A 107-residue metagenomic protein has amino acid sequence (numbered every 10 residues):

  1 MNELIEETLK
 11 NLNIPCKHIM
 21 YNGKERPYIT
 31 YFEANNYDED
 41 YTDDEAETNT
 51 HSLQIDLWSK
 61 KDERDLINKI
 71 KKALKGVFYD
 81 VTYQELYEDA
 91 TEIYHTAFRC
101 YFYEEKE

Functional and structural regions predicted by a protein language model:
M1-Y41, D62: Small/polar-rich, solvent-exposed N-terminal microdomains that initiate assembly or binding
I5-N11, I67-L74: Short amphipathic alpha-helices in soluble, non-transmembrane regions that often serve as interface/regulatory elements
N22, A46, D89-T91: Sterically constrained small-residue positions within well-ordered secondary structures of folded domains
T42-T48: Short, flexible, solvent-exposed loop/turn segments with mixed acidic/basic and small polar residues
N49-K61, Y94-E104: Oligomerization/assembly interface segments of phage tail-like spikes and tubes
N68-E107: Acidic-leaning, charged glycine-interspersed low-complexity segments
